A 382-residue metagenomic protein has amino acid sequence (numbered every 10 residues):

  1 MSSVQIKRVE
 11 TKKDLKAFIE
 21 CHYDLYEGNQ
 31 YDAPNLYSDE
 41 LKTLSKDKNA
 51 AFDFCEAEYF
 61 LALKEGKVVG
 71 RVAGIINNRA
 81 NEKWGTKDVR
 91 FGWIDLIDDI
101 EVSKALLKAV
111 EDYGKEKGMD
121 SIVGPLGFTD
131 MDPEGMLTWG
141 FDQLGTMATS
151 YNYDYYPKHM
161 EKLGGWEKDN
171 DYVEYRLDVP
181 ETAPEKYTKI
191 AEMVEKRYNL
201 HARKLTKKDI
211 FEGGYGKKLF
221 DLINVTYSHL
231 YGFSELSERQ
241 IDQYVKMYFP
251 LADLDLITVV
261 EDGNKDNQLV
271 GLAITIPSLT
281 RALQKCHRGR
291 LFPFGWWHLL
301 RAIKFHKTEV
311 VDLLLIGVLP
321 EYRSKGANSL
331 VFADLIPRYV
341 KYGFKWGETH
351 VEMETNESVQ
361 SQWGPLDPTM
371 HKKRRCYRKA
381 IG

Functional and structural regions predicted by a protein language model:
M1-Y31: Generic start-of-chain signal for non-secretory N-termini
S2-V4, S150-L230: Acyltransferase donor/substrate-recognition loop-hinge adjacent to the catalytic core
C21, I75, A109, Y113 (+7 more regions): Generic, well-ordered alpha-helical scaffold segments in large soluble proteins
H22-K64, V72-E82, K204-I316: A conserved beta-strand-loop-helix scaffold within acyl/acetyltransferase catalytic domains
K83-G165, C286-P365: Acyl-donor binding region in acyl/amide transferases
V123, R176, V259, I274 (+1 more regions): Short beta-strand segments
P365-C376: A structural motif corresponding to the C-terminal lobe/cap of the Radical SAM core domain
